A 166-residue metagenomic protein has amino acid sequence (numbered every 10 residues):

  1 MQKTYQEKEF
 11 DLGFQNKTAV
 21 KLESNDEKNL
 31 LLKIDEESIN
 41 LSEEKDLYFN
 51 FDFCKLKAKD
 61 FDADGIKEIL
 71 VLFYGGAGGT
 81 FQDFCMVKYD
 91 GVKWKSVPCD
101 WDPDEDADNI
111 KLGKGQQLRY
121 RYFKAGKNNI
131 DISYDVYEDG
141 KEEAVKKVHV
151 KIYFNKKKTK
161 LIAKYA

Functional and structural regions predicted by a protein language model:
M1-C54, K164-A166: Terminal domain-start segments
M1-K17, W94, D102-A166: Acidic, small-residue rich beta-repeat scaffolds with periodic aromatic anchors
Q15-K21, D62-F73, K127-D131: Acidic/hydrophobic-patterned starts of short beta strands in beta-sheet-rich repeat architectures
S24-E27, G78-F81, E143-V145: Short, solvent-exposed loop/turn segments at conserved positions within beta-propeller repeat blades
N29-I39, T80-W101, V150-K157, L161: Beta-propeller blade repeat segments, especially FG-GAP/WD-type strand-to-loop junctions in 6- to 7-bladed propeller
F49-D52, W101-E105: Short coil/turn segments at the loop-to-beta-strand junctions that recur within blades of beta-propeller repeat folds
D52-K57, R119: Beta-rich catalytic cores
F61-D90: Mid-length scaffold segments of soluble, non-membrane domains
